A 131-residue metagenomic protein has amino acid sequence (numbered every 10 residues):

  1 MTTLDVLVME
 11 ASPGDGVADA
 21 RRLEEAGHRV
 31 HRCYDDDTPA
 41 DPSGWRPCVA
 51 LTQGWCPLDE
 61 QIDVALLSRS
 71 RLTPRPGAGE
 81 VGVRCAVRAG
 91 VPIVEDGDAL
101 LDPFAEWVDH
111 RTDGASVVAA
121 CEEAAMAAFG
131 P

Functional and structural regions predicted by a protein language model:
T2-V8, R29: Residues that mark the start of a beta-strand
V8-G14, D35-D36, L67-R71, D96-D98: Structural motif
A18-H28: A short, Lys/Arg-enriched amphipathic alpha-helix followed by its capping loop at the start of a domain
R22, G82-C85: Hydrophobic/aromatic ligand-binding patch that stacks against planar heteroaromatic rings of cofactors or nucleotides
R29-S43: A short beta-strand-loop structural module common to alpha/beta enzyme folds
P42-Q61: Glycine-rich, highly charged phosphate/nucleotide-binding loops
D59-G79, A89: Conserved beta-strand-loop-alpha-helix hinge of the TIR/SEFIR fold
C85-M126, G130: Ser/Thr/Gly-rich flexible loops in soluble cytosolic domains mediating phosphotransfer, phosphorylation
